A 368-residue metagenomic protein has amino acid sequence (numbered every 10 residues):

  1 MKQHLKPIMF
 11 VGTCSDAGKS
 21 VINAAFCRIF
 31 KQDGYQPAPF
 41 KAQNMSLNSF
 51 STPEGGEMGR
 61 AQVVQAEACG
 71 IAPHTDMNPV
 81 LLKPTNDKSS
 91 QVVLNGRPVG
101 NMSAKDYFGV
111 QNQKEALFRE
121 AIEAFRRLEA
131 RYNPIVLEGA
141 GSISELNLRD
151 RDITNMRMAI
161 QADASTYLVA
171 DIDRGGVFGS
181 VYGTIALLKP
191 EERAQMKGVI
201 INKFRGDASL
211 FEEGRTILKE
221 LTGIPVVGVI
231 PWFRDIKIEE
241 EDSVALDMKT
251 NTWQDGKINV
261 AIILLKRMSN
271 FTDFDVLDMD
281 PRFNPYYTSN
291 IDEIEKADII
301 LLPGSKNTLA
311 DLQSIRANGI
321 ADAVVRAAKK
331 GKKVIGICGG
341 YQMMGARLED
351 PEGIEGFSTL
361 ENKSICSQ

Functional and structural regions predicted by a protein language model:
M1-A328, K333, Q342, D350 (+1 more regions): Flexible phosphate-sensing "switch/lid" loops adjacent to ATP/NTP-binding sites across phosphate-transfer
C338: Catalytic nucleophile serine of serine hydrolases, specifically the conserved "nucleophile elbow" pentapeptide
G345-Q368: A conserved active-site-flanking secondary-structure segment within enzyme catalytic domains
